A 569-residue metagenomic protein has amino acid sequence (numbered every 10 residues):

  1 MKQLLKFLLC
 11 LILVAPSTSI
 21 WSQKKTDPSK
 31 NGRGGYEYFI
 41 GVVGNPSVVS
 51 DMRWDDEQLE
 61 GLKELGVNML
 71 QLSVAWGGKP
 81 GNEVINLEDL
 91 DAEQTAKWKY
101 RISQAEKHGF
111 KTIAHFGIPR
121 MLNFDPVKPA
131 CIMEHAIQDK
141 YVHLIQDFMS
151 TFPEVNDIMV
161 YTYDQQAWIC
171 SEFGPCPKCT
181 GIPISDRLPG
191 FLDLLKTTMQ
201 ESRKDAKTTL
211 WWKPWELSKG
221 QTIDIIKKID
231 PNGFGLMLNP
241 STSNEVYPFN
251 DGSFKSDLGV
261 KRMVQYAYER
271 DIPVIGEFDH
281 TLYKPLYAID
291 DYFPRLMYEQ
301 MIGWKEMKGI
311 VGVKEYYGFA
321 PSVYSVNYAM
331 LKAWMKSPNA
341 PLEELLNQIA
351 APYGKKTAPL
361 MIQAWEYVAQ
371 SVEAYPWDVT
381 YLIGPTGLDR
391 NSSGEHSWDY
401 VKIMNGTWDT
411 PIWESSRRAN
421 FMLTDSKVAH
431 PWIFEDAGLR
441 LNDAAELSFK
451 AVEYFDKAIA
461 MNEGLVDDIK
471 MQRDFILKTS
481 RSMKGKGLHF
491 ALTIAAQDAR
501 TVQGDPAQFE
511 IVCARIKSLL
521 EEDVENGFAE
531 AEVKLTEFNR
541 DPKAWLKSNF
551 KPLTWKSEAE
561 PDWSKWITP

Functional and structural regions predicted by a protein language model:
K2-C10: Sec-dependent signal peptide recognition, specifically the positively charged N-region followed immediately by
I12-S17: Hydrophobic core
T18-S22: Sec/Tat signal peptide C-region and signal peptidase I cleavage site
Q23-V142, Q146, S150-T162, I272 (+1 more regions): Feature activates predominantly on carbohydrate-active enzymes
K24-G32, D51-D55, S150, I182-P569: Substrate-binding groove of N-acetylhexosamine-processing glycoside hydrolases
D89-A96, K128, I132-D139, K178-R187 (+2 more regions): Alpha-helix capping and helix-loop boundary segments enriched in small/acidic/polar residues
P119-R120, Y163-A167, W215-Q221: Short, internal active-site loops enriched in acidic
V127-H135, T162-Q200: Active-site cleft segment of glycoside hydrolase catalytic domains centered on the general acid/base Glu
